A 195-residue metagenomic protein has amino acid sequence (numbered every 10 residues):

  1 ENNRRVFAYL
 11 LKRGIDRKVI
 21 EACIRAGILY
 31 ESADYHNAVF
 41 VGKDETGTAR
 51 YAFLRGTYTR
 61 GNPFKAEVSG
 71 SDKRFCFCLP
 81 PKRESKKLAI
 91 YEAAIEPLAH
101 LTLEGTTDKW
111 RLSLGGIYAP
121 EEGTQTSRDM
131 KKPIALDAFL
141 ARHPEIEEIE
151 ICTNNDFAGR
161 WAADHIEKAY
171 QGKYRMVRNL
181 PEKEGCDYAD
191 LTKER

Functional and structural regions predicted by a protein language model:
E1-A38, T46: TOPRIM metal-binding catalytic domain and adjacent DNA-binding surface shared by DnaG-type primases
A8, L98-A99, K168: Surface-exposed charge patches
C23, C76-C78, C152, C186: Generic recognition of cysteine residues
A33-R142: Phosphate-handling DNA/RNA-contact segment within nucleic-acid enzymes
K86, T102-R195: TOPRIM fold recognition
